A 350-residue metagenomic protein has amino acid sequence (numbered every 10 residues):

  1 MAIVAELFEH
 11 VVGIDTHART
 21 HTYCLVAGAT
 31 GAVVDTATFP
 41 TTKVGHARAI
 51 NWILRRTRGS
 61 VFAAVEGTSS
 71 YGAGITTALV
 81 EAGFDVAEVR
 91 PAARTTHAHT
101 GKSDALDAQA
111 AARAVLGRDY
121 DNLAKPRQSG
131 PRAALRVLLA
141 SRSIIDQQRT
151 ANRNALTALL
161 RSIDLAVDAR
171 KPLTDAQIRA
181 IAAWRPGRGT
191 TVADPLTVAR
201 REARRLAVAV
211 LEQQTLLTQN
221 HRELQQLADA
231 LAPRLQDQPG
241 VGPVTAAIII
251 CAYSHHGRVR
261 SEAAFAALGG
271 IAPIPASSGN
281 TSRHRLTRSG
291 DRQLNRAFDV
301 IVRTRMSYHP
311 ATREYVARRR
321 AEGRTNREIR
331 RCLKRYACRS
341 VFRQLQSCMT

Functional and structural regions predicted by a protein language model:
A2-A27, A111, I145: Gly/Thr-rich phosphate-binding beta-strand-loop-beta motif of the actin/hexokinase/Hsp70
A18-V44: Short glycine-rich, Thr/Ser-proximal phosphate-binding strand/loop in the N-terminal lobe of ATP-dependent enzymes
V44-F62: Short, basic/hydrophobic alpha-helical segments
G59-Y71: Short glycine-rich phosphate-binding loop at a beta-alpha junction
A87-K125, A176-W184, T281-S289: Short alpha-helix plus adjacent loop in nuclease-associated cores
G117-R136, A193-D194: Short, charge-rich amphipathic alpha-helices with coiled-coil/heptad character
L139-R234: Glycine-rich, often acidic, oxyanion-interacting loops/wings at catalytic, nucleic-acid, or phospho-protein interfaces
D237, P243-N326: Phosphate-backbone recognition surface of nucleic-acid-processing proteins
